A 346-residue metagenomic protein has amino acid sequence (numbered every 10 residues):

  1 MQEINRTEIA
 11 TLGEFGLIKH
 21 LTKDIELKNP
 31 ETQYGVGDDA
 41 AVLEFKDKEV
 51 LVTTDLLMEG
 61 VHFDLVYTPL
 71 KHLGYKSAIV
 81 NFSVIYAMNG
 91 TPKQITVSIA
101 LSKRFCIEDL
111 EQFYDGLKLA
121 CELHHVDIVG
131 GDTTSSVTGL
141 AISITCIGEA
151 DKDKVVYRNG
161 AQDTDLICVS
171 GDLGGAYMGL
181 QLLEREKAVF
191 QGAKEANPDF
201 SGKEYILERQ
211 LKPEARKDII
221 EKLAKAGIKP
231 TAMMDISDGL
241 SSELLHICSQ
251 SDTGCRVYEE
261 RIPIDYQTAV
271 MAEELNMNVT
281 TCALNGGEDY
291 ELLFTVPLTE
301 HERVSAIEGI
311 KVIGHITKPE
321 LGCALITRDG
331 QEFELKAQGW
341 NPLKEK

Functional and structural regions predicted by a protein language model:
M1-P69, V97, E345-K346: Extreme N-terminal cap/leader segments of soluble proteins
Q2-G16, H20-E26, R104-D127, V137-I142 (+3 more regions): Glycine-/charge-enriched secondary-structure boundary and capping motifs
Y34, V66-F82, R104-D115, D153: Glycine-rich anion/phosphate-binding loops
V42, N81, N89, I128 (+4 more regions): Residue-level signal for inorganic ion chemistry
L57, K93-E186, H315: Glycine-rich anion-binding loops of enzyme active sites
L70-Q94, D115-L123, K222, S242-I247: Small-aliphatic-rich amphipathic alpha-helix that forms the alpha element of a beta-alpha
G179-A196, F200: Short, compositionally biased
N197-L245: Polyanion-binding loop/helix "lid" in catalytic or ligand-binding cores
